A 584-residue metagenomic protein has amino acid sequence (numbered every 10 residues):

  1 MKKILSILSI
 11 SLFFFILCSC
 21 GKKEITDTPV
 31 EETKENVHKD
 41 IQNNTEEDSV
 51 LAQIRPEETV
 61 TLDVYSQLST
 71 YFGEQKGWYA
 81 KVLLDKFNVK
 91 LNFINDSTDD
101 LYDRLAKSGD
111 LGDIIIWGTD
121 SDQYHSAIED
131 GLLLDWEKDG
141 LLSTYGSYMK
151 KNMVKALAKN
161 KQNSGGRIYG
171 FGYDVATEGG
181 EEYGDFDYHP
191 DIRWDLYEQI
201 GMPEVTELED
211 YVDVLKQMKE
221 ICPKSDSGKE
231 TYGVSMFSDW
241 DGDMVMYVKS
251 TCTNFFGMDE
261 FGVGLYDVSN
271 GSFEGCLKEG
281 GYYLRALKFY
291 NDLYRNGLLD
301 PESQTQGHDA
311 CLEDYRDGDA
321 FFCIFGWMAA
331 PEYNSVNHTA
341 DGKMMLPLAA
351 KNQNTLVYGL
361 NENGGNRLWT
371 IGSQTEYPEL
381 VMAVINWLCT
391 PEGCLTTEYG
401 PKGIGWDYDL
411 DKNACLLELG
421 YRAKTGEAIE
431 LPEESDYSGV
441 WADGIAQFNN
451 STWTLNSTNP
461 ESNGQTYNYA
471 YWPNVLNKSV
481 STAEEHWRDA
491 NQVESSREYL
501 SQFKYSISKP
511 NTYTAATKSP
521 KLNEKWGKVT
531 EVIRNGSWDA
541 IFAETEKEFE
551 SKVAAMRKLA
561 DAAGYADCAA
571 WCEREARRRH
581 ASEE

Functional and structural regions predicted by a protein language model:
M1-I7: Positively charged n-region of N-terminal signal peptides that target proteins for export
S6, C20-D210, V248, F256 (+3 more regions): Conserved N-terminal structural module of periplasmic/extracytoplasmic solute-binding proteins
Q67, T396-N535: Conserved small-residue motifs centered on glycine
K90-D96, P301-E302, K343-L346: General small-molecule cofactor/ligand-binding pocket signal
Y124-K138, Y333-T355: Ligand-binding "clamshell"
D139, G165-V245, D267-A310, D314 (+4 more regions): Helix-loop-helix "hinge/cap" segment bordering the ligand-binding cleft or interdomain interface
G326-M328: Long, compositionally biased non-globular segments that serve regulatory/targeting/scaffolding roles in eukaryotic
